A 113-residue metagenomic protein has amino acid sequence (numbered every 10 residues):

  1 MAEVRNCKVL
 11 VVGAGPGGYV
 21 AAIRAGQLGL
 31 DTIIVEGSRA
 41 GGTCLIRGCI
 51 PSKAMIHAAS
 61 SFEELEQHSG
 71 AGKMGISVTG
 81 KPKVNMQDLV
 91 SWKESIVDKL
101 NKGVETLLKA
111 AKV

Functional and structural regions predicted by a protein language model:
E3-C7, I23-L30, V35-V113: Glycine-rich flavin
G13-P16, G37-S38: Glycine-rich Rossmann-fold phosphate-binding loop(s) that bind the pyrophosphate of adenine dinucleotide cofactors
Y19: Residues forming the Rossmann-fold NAD(P)(H) cofactor-binding site
